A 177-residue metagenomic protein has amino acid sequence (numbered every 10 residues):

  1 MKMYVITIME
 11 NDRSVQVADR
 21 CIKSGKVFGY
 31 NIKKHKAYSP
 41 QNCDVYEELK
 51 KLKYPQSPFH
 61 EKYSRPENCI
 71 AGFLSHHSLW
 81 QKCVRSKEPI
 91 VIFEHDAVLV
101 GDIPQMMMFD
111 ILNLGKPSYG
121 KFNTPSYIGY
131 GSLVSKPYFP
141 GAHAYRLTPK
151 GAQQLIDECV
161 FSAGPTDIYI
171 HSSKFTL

Functional and structural regions predicted by a protein language model:
M1-F93, A97-L177: An acidic/histidine-cluster motif and surrounding catalytic segment that typifies divalent-metal-assisted enzyme active
